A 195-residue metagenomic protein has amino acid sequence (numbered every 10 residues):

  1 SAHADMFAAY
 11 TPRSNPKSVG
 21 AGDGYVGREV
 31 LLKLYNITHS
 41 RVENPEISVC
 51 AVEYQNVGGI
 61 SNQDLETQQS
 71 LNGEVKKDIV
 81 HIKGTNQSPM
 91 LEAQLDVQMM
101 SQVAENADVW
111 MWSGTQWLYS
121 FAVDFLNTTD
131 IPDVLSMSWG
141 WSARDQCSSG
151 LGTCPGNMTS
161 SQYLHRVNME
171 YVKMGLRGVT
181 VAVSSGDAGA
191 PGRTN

Functional and structural regions predicted by a protein language model:
S1-N195: Substrate-binding/charge-relay-adjacent region of secreted/lumenal peptidase catalytic domains
